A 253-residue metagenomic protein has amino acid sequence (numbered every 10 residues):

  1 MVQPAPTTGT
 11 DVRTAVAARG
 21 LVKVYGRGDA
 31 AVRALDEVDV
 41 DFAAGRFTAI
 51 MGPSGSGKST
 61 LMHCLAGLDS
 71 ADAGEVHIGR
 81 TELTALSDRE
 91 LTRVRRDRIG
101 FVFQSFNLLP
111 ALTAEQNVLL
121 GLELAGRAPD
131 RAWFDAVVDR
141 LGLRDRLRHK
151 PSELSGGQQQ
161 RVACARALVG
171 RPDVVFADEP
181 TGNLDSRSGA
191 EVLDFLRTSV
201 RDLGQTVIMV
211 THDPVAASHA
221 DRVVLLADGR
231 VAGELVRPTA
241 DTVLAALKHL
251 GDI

Functional and structural regions predicted by a protein language model:
R27-V32, L83-G100, L124, D241-A245: ABC ATPase NBD coupling module
G74-E82: Conserved ABC transporter NBD signature motif
L112-L120: Short coil-to-helix segment of the ABC ATPase nucleotide-binding domain corresponding to the Q-loop/switch region
K150-Q160: Conserved ABC ATPase signature
C164, V192: Hydrophobic anchor residue at the start of the ABC signature
R171: Conserved catalytic motifs of ABC-family nucleotide-binding domains
V175-D178: Catalytic Walker B motif of ABC-type/P-loop ATPase nucleotide-binding domains
